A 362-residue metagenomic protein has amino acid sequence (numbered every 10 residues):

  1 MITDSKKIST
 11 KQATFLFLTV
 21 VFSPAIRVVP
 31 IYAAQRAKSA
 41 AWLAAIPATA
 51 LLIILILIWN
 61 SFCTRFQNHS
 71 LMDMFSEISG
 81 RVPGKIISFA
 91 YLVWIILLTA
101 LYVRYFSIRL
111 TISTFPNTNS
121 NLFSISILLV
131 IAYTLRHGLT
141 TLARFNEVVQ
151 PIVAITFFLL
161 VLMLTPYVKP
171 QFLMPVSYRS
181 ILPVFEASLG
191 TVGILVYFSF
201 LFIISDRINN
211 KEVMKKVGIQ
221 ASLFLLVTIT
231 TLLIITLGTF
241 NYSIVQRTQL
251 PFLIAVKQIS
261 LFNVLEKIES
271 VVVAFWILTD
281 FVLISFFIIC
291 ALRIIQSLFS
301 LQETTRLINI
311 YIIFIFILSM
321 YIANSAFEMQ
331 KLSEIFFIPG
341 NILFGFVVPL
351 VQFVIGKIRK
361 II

Functional and structural regions predicted by a protein language model:
M1-I31, A37-S39, I355-I362: Membrane-interface "cap" regions at the ends of multi-pass membrane proteins
I8-V28, A44, A48, Y91 (+7 more regions): Hydrophobic, membrane-embedded alpha-helices of multi-pass small-molecule transporters
F22, I26-S120: Membrane helical hairpin/interfacial module
P47-I58, L92-Y102, V130-I131, Q150-T165 (+2 more regions): Selective recognition of specific alpha-helical transmembrane segments in multi-pass small-molecule
I96-T99, V103, L135, I152-S177 (+3 more regions): Hydrophobic alpha-helical segments and their helix-loop junctions in multi-pass secondary transporters
Y105-T111, L129-V149, R207-K211, R293 (+1 more regions): Membrane-water interface regions at transmembrane-helix termini and the short interhelical loops of multi-pass membrane
F106, N121-L122, T134-M163, I338-V348: Membrane-interface loop-to-helix entry segments
T239-E269: Membrane-interface interhelical connector segments
